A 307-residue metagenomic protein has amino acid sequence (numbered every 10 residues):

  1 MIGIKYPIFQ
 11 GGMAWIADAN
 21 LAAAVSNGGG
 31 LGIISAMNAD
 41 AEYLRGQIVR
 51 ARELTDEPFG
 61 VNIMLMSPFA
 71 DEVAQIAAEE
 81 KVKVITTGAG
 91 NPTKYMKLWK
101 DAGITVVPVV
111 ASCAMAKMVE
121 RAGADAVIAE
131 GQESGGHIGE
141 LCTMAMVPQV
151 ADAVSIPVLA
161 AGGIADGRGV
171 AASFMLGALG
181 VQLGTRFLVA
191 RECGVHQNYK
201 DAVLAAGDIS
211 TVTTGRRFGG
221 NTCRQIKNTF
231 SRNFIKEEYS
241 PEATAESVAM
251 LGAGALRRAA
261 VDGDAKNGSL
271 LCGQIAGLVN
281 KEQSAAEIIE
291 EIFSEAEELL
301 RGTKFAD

Functional and structural regions predicted by a protein language model:
M1-P157: Active-site entrance/lid segments in N-terminal catalytic domains of soluble metabolic enzymes
A14-W15, G30-A41, I128-E140, I164-Y199: Glycine-rich phosphate-binding active-site loops on the catalytic face of alpha/beta enzymes
A145-L159, A165-D307: Conserved active-site-proximal phosphate/metal-binding subdomains
